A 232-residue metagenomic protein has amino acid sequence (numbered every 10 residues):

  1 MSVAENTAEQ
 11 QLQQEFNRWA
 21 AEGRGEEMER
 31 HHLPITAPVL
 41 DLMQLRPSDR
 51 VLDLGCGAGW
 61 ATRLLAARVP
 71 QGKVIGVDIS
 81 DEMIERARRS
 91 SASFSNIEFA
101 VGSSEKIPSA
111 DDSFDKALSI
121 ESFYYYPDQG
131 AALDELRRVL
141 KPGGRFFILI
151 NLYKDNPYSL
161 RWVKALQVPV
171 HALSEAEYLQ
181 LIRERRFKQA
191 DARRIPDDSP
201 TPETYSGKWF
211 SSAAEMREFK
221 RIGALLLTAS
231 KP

Functional and structural regions predicted by a protein language model:
M1-R46, W60-L64, M83-R86, S90 (+4 more regions): Conserved class I S-adenosyl-L-methionine
L52-K106: Class I SAM-dependent methyltransferase SAM/SAH-binding core
E105-K116: A short acidic, Gly/Pro-enriched loop at the edge of an enzyme's catalytic core that lines a small-molecule cofactor
K116-D128: A short SAM/SAH-binding and catalytic strip from SAM-dependent methyltransferases
G130-P142: A short glycine-rich, Lys/Arg-flanked "PGG" loop and its adjoining helix->strand segment in the class I
G144-I150: Conserved beta-strand signature within the Rossmann-like core of class I S-adenosyl-L-methionine
N151-P169: Short, glycine-/aromatic-enriched active-site segment of Class I SAM-dependent methyltransferases
V170-R186: Short alpha-helix
